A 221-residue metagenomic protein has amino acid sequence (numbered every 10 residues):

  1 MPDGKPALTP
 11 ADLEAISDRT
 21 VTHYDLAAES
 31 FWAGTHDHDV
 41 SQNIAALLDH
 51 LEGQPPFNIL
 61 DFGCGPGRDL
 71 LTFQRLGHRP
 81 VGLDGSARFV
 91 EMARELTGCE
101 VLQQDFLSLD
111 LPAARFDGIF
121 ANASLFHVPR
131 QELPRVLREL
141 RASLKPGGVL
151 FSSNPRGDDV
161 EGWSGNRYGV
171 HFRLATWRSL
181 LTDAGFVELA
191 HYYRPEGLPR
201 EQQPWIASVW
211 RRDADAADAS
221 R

Functional and structural regions predicted by a protein language model:
P2-Q54: Conserved class I S-adenosyl-L-methionine
P55-G65: Conserved class I S-adenosyl-L-methionine
P66-S108: Class I SAM-dependent methyltransferase SAM/SAH-binding core
L107-I119: A short acidic, Gly/Pro-enriched loop at the edge of an enzyme's catalytic core that lines a small-molecule cofactor
P134-P146: A short glycine-rich, Lys/Arg-flanked "PGG" loop and its adjoining helix->strand segment in the class I
G147-N154: Conserved beta-strand signature within the Rossmann-like core of class I S-adenosyl-L-methionine
V160-T176: Acceptor-substrate binding/catalytic loop of class I
G197-R221: Core SAM-dependent methyltransferase catalytic element
